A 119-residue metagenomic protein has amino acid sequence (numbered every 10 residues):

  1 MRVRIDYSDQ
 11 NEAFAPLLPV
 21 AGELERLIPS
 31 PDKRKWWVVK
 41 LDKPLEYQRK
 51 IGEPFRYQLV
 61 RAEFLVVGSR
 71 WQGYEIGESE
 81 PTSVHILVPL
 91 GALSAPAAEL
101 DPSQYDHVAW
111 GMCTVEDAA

Functional and structural regions predicted by a protein language model:
M1, A118-A119: Short intrinsically disordered terminal tails
M1, G77-S83: Loop/turn positions that initiate beta-strands
M1-Y7: Tryptophan-anchored aromatic micro-motifs
Y7-L18, E23-R56, G73-E75, V84-A118: Basic/aromatic-rich interaction segments and small domains that mediate binding to polyanionic partners
R56-E78: Mid-chain, well-packed structural core segment of small domains
